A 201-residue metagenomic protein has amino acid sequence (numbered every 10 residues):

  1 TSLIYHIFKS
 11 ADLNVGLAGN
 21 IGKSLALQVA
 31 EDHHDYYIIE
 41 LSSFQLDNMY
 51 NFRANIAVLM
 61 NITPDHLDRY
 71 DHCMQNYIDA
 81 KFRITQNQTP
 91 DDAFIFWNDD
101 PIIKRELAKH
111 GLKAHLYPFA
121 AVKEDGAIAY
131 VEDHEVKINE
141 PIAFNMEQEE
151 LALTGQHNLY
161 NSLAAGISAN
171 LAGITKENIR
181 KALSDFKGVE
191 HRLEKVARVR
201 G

Functional and structural regions predicted by a protein language model:
T1, N55, I103-K104, L159-L163 (+1 more regions): A general structural signal for well-ordered alpha-helical segments in protein cores
T1-G19: Walker A (P-loop) phosphate-binding motif
I4, F8, L25-V29, S162-A172: Buried hydrophobic packing segments
A11-L13, G22-H34: P-loop NTPase switch/communication element
V15-G19, I38-I39, F96, K181: General beta-strand structural signal in soluble alpha/beta enzymes
I21-L25, F44-Q45, G188: Short acidic loop-to-helix transition motifs that present clustered carboxylates
E31-P118, A129-V131, M146-L153: Flexible active-site lid/hinge loop adjacent to a nucleotide/diphosphate and Mg2+-phosphate binding pocket
D71-Q75, A114-G201: Adenine nucleotide phosphate-binding catalytic loops in nucleotide-utilizing enzymes
